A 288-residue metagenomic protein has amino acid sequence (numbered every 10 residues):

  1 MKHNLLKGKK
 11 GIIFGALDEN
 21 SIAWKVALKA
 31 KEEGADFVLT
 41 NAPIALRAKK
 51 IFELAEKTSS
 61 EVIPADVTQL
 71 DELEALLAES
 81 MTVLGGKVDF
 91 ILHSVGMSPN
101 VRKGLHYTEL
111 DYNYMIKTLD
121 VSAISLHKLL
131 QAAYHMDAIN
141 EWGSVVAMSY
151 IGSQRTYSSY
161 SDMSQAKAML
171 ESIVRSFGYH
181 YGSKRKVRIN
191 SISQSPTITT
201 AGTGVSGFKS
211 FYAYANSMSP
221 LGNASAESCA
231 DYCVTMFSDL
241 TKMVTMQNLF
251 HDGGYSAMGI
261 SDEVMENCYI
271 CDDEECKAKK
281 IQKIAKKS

Functional and structural regions predicted by a protein language model:
M1-D18, E56, I63, N113 (+2 more regions): Non-catalytic terminal and boundary segments that flank Rossmann-like NAD(P)-dependent oxidoreductase
H3-L39: Canonical Rossmann dinucleotide-binding motif of NAD(H)/NADP(H)-dependent dehydrogenases/reductases, specifically
I13, L92, V146, I189-I192 (+3 more regions): Hydrophobic structural elements of the Rossmann-like NAD(P)H-binding subdomain that define the short-chain
G15-L28, G96-K184, S193-T200, G222 (+1 more regions): Catalytic loop of short-chain dehydrogenase/reductase
A35-I51: Conserved glycine-rich Rossmann-like NAD(P)H-binding loop of the short-chain dehydrogenase/reductase
A55, I63-E74, A78-T118, H135 (+5 more regions): Conserved mid-core segment of classical short-chain dehydrogenase/reductases
L77, L126, L130, V174-R175 (+2 more regions): Short-chain dehydrogenase/reductase
I124, V187, S191, K209-V244 (+2 more regions): C-terminal helical subdomain
